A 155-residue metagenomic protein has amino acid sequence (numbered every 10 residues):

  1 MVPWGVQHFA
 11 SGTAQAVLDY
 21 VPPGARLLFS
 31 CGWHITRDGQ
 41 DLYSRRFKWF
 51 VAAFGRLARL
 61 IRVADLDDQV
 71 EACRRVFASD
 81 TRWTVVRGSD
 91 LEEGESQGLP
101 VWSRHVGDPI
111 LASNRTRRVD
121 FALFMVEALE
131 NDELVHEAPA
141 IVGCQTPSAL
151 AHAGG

Functional and structural regions predicted by a protein language model:
M1-I35, E71-A72: NAD(P)-cofactor binding segment of oxidoreductase domains
M1-W4, L42-A64, D108-S113, A153-G155: Alpha-helical membrane-targeting segments
H8, D67, T116: Residue-level signal for the nucleotide or nucleotide-sugar donor/cofactor binding architecture
A25, D108-G155: Mid/C-terminal beta-alpha module of Rossmann-like enzyme folds, strongest in SDR-family dehydrogenases/epimerases
R37-D41, S79, E93-W102, A128-E137: Glycine/proline-rich active-site loop of Rossmann-fold NAD(P)-dependent oxidoreductases
L66-F77, V119-L123: Conserved active-site helix of classical SDR/Rossmann-fold NAD(P)-dependent CH-OH oxidoreductases
C73-G94: Conserved beta-loop-beta element that borders a ligand/cofactor-binding pocket
R87-R115, A149-L150: C-terminal/domain-terminus segments
